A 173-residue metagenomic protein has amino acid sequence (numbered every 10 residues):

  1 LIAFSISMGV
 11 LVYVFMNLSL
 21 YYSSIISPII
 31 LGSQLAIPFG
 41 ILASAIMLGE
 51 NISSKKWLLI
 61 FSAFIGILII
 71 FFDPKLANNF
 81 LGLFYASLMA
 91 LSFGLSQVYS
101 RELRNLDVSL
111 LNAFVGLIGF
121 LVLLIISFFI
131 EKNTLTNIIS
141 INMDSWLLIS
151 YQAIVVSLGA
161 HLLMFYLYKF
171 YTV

Functional and structural regions predicted by a protein language model:
L1-G32, I69, A153-Y171: Specific transmembrane alpha-helical segments of multi-pass solute transporters/efflux pumps, especially DMT/EamA
A3, L59-S62, L81-Y85, R104-S157: Hydrophobic alpha-helical transmembrane segments of multi-pass integral membrane proteins, especially transporters
L11-N17, L68-N79, F120-L135: Hydrophobic alpha-helical transmembrane segments in multi-pass integral membrane proteins
Y13, I37-A45, I60, I67 (+4 more regions): Hydrophobic transmembrane alpha-helices of multi-pass small-molecule transporters
S19, I46-L48, I52, L103 (+2 more regions): Hydrophobic/aromatic residues within transmembrane alpha-helices of multi-pass small-molecule transporters
L20-A36, N79-L91, D144-I154: Structural signature of hydrophobic alpha-helical transmembrane segments
S24-I25, L48-S53, D107-V108, T172-V173: A helix-boundary/kink motif common to multi-pass secondary transporters, especially Major Facilitator Superfamily
A43, I52-F72, M89-L91, L123: Hydrophobic transmembrane alpha-helices of multi-pass small-molecule transport proteins
